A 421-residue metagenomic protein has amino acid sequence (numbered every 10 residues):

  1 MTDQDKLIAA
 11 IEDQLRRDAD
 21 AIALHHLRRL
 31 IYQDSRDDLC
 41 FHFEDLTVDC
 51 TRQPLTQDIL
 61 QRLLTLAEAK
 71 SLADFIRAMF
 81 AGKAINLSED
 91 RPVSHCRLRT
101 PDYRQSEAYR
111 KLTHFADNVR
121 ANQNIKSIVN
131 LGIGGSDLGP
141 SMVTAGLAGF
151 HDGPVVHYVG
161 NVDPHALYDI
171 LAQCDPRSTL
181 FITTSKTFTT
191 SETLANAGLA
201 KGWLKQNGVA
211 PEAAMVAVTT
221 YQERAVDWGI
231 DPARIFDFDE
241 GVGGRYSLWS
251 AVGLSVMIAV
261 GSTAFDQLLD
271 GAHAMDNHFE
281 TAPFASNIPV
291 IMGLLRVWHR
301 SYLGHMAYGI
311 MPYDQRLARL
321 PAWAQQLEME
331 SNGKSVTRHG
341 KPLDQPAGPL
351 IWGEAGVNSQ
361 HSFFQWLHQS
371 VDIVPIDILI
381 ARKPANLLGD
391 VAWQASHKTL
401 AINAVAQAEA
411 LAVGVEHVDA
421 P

Functional and structural regions predicted by a protein language model:
Q4-I11, L15-I31, S35-N122, K126 (+1 more regions): Extended, charge-enriched "interface" segments that sit outside catalytic cores
L7, I11, A23, S35 (+14 more regions): General structural feature for long, well-ordered alpha-helical segments within catalytic domains of soluble enzymes
V93-Y103, A148-D152, P342-P346: Gly-rich Lys/Arg/Thr-decorated short loops/hinges at beta-loop-alpha junctions or inter-strand turns that position
P101-V119, V143-A145, G149-L180: Glycine-rich oxoanion-binding loops at beta->alpha junctions
G132: An amphipathic, basic-hydrophobic helix/alpha-beta surface used to engage anionic, phosphate-rich ligands or surfaces
S136-S141, L167, T189-A195: Short glycine/serine/threonine-rich phosphate/pyrophosphate-binding segments that cradle anionic phosphate groups
F150, L171-I230, R234-P421: A SIS-like phosphosugar-recognition module
